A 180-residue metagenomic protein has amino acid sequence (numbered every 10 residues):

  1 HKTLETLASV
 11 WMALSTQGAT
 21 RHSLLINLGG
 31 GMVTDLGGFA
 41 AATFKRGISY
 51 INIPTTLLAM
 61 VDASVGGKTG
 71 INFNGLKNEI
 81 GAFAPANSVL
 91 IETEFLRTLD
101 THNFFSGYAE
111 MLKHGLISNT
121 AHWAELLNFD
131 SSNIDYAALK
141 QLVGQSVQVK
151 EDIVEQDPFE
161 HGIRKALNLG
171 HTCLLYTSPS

Functional and structural regions predicted by a protein language model:
H1-L24: ATP/NTP phosphate-donor binding region
N27-L28, I53: Structural motif
L28-G30, G170: Glycine-rich beta-strand-to-loop/alpha-helix junction loops that act as flexible
M32-G38: Short glycine/serine/threonine-rich phosphate/pyrophosphate-binding segments that cradle anionic phosphate groups
G38-F129: A glycine/threonine-rich phosphate-anchoring loop and its flanking beta-alpha core in nucleotide/phosphate-binding
I134-L175: Oxyanion-binding "anion nests"
Y176-S180: Conserved small/polar residues in nucleotide/adenosyl-binding loops
